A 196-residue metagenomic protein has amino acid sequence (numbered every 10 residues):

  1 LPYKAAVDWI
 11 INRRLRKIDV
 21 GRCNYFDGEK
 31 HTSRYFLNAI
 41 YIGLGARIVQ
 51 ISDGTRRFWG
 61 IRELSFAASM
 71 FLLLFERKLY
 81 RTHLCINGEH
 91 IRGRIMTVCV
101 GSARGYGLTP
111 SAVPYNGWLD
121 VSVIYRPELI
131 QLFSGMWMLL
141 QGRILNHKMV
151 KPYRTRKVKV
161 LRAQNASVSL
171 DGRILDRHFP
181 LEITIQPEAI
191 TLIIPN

Functional and structural regions predicted by a protein language model:
L1-M96: Catalytic core of DAGKc-family lipid kinases
D27, T109-A112, G172: Short, flexible, solvent-exposed loop/turn segments with mixed acidic/basic and small polar residues
Y41, G45, C99-P110: Glycine-rich phosphate/pyrophosphate-binding beta-alpha loops
R56-S65, P110-Q131: Gly/Ser/Thr-rich active-site loops/lids in small-molecule metabolic enzymes that frequently grip phosphoryl groups
K78-Y80, R94-M96, Y115-L119, R154-R156: A generic structural signal for short beta-strands and their flanking turns/coil linkers
C85-R92, V123-N196: ATP/nucleoside-binding phosphotransfer catalytic cores, i.e., glycine-rich phosphate-binding loops
M96, V100-A103, I124-E128: Histidine- and/or cysteine-centered catalytic micro-motif in compact active-site loops
